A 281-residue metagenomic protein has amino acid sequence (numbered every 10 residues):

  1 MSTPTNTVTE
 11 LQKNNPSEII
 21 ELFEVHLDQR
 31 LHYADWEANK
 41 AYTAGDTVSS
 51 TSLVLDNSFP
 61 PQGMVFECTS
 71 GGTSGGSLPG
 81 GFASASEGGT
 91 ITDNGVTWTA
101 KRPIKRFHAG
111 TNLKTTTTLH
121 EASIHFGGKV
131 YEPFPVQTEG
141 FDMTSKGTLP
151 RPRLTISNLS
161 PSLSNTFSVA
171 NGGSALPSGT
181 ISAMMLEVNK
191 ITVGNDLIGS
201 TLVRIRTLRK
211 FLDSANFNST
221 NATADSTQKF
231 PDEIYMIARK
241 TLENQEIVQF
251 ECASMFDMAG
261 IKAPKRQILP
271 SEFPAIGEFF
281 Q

Functional and structural regions predicted by a protein language model:
M1-A34, R102-F134: Polar/acidic, low-complexity leader/linker segments enriched in S/T/G and N/D
Y33-P103: Tryptophan-rich substrate-binding surfaces of secreted polymer-degrading and adhesive proteins
A38-S58, G194-T223: Short coil-to-beta transition motif at edge beta-strands of beta-rich domains
L55, Q137-M143, A238-T241: Short amphipathic beta-strand and strand-loop transition segments with alternating hydrophobic
S58-V65, G127-K129, A224-M236: Short coil-to-beta-strand transition motifs
E139-D213: Extracellular/virion structural assembly segments
D213-S254: Short beta-strand and beta-hairpin "edge-sheet" elements
M255, K262-Q281: Intrinsically disordered, low-complexity terminal/linker regions enriched in Pro/Ser/Gly and acidic residues
